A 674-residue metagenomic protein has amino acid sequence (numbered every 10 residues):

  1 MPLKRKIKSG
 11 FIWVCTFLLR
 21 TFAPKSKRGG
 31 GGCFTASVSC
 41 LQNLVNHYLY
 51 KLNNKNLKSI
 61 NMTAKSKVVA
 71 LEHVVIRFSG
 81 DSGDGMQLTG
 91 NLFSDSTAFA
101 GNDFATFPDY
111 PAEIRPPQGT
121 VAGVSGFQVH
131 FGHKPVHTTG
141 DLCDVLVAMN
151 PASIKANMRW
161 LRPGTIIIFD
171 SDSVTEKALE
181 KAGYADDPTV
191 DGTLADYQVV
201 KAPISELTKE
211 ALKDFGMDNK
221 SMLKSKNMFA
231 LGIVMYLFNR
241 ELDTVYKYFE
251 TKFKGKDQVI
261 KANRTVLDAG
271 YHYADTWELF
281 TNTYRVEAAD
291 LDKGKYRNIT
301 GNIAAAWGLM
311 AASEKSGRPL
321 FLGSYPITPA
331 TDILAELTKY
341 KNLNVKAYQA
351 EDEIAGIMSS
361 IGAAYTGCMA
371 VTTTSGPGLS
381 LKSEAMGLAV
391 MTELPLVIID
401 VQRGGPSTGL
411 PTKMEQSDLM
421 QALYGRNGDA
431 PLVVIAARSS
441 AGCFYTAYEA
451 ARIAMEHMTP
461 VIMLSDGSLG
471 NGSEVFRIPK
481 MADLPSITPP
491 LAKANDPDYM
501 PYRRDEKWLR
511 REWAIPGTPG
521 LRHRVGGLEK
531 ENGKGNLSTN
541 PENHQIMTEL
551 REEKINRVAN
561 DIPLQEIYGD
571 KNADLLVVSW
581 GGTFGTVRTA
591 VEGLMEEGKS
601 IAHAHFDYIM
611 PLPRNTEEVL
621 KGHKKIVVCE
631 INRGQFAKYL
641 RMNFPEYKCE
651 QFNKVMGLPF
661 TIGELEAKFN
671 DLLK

Functional and structural regions predicted by a protein language model:
T16, T21, Q42, N46-N54 (+1 more regions): Short, positively charged and aromatic/hydrophobic N-terminal segments
T63-S316: Active-site cofactor/cluster-binding pocket
H73-R162, W307, A312, L320-F321 (+3 more regions): Thiamine diphosphate
Y110-P111, F249, V266, E287-L291 (+6 more regions): A glycine-rich phosphate-binding loop feature that marks nucleotide/adenosyl-phosphate handling sites
P111-R115, V174-A178, L207, I354-I357 (+6 more regions): Short gly/pro/ser/thr-enriched loop/turn and capping motifs at secondary-structure boundaries
A112, E210-L212, L279-G294, A312-P319 (+5 more regions): Gly-rich Lys/Arg/Thr-decorated short loops/hinges at beta-loop-alpha junctions or inter-strand turns that position
I299-G308, S316, T446, A451-K674: Flexible, low-complexity linker and terminal segments
